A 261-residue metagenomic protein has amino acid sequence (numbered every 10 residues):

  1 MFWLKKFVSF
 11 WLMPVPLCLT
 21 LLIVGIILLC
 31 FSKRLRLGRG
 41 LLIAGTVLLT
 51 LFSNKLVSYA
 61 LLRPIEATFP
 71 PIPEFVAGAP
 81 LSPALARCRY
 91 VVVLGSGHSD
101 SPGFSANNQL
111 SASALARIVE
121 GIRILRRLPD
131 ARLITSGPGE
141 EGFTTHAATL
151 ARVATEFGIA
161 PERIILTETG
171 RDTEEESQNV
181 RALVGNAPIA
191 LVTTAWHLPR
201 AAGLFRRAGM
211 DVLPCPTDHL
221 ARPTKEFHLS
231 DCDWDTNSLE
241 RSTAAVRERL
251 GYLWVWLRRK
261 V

Functional and structural regions predicted by a protein language model:
M1, L17, K55, R259-K260: Extended, histidine- and acidic-residue-enriched regions that form the cofactor-binding/catalytic faces
M1-C30: Membrane-embedded alpha-helical segments of integral membrane proteins
W3-V8, V57, L61-I65, V246-L253: Hydrophobic alpha-helical segments of integral membrane proteins, encompassing both true transmembrane helices
C30-G38: Membrane-interface helix-boundary motifs at transmembrane edges
G40-N54: Hydrophobic membrane-insertion alpha-helices, especially the h-region of bacterial N-terminal signal peptides
L51-S238, S242: A structural signal for short, hydrophobic/glycine-enriched beta-strand patches
F227-S230, E240-V261: Extracytoplasmic/luminal low-complexity segments enriched in Pro/Gly and acidic/polar residues that act as flexible
